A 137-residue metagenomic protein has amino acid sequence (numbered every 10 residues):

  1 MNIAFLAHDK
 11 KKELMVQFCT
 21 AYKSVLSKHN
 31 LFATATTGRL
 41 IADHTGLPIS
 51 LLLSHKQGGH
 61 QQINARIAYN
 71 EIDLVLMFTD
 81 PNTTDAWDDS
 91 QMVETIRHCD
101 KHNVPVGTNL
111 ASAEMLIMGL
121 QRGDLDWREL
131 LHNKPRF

Functional and structural regions predicted by a protein language model:
Q17, A21, G38, P48-S50: Structural/interface elements that position substrates and couple domains in central-metabolism enzymes
K28-T37: Short internal beta-strands
N30, L47-G58, W127-L130: Short hydrophobic/aromatic-enriched beta-strand-loop microsegments
H60-K101: Mid-chain, well-packed structural core segment of small domains
E94-E114: Short, acidic/small-residue loops that bind anionic groups at enzyme active sites
A111-F137: Short, glycine-/small-residue-rich phosphate/pyrophosphate-handling segment
